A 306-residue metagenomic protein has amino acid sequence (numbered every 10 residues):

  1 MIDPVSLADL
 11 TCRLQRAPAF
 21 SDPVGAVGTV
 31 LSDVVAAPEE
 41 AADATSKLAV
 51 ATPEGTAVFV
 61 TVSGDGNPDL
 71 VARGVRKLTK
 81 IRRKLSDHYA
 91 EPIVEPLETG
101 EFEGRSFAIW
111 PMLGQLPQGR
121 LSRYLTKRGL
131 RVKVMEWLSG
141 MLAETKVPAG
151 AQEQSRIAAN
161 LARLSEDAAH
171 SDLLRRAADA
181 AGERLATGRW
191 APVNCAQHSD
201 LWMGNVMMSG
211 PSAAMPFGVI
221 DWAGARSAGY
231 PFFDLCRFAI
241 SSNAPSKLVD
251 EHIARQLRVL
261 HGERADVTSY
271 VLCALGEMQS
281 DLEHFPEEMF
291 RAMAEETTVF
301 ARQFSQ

Functional and structural regions predicted by a protein language model:
A17-D33, V147-S199, S209-A214: An alpha-helical support segment within catalytic cores of ATP-dependent transferases
G25-P53: ATP-binding glycine-rich phosphate-binding loop
A44-R76: ATP-binding glycine-rich loop module of kinase domains
I81-H88, G114-R156, D179-A180, T187-R189: Conserved kinase catalytic-core helix
V94-R105: Short beta-strand micro-motifs within the conserved protein kinase catalytic domain, predominantly in the N-lobe
R105-L116: Conserved short submotifs of the Hanks-type protein kinase catalytic core that shape the nucleotide-binding pocket
S212-R255, V259: Active-site Asp-x-Gly
D250-R255, S280-Q306: ATP/Mg2+ or Mg2+-diphosphate-binding catalytic cores that bind nucleotide phosphates or diphosphates via glycine-rich
